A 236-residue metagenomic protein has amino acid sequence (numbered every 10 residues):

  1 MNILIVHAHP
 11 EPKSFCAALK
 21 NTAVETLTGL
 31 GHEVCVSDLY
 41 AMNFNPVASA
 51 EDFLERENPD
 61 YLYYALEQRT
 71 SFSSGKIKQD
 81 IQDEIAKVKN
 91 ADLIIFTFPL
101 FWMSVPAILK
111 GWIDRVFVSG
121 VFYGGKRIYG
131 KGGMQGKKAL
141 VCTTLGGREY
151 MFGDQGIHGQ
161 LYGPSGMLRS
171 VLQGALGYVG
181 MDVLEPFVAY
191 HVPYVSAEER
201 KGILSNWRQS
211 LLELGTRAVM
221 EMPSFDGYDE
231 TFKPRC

Functional and structural regions predicted by a protein language model:
M1-F98, M103-V121, S205-C236: N-terminal beta1-alpha1-beta2 submodule of the flavodoxin-like/Rossmannoid cofactor-binding fold
M1-I3, Y150-G153, E185-Y194: A short small-residue
P46-E51, F152-Q155, E198-R200: Short aromatic-enriched loop/helix-cap "lid" or pocket-rim segments at secondary-structure transitions that line
K89, A107, M134, M181-D182: Structured loop/turn residues at beta-strand edges in well-structured enzyme cores
L93-I94, K137-V141, L184-E185: Conserved active-site beta-strand-loop modules that form the wall/rim of enzyme catalytic pockets and either contain
P99-L100, T144-G146, A189: Histidine- and/or cysteine-centered catalytic micro-motif in compact active-site loops
Y123-Y178: Short, glycine-/small-residue-rich phosphate/pyrophosphate-handling segment
H158-C236: Glycine-rich phosphate/pyrophosphate-binding loop and the adjoining helix
